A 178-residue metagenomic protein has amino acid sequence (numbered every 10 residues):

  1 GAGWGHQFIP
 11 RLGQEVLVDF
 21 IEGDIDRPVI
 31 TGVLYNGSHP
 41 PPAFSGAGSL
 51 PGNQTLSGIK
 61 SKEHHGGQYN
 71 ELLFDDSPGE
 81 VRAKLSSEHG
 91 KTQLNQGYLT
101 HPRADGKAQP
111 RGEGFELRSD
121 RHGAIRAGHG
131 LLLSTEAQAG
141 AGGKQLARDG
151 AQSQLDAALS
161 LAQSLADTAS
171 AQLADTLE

Functional and structural regions predicted by a protein language model:
G1-E178: Structural signature for extended repeat/solenoid scaffolds and their inter-repeat hinge/linker regions, spanning
